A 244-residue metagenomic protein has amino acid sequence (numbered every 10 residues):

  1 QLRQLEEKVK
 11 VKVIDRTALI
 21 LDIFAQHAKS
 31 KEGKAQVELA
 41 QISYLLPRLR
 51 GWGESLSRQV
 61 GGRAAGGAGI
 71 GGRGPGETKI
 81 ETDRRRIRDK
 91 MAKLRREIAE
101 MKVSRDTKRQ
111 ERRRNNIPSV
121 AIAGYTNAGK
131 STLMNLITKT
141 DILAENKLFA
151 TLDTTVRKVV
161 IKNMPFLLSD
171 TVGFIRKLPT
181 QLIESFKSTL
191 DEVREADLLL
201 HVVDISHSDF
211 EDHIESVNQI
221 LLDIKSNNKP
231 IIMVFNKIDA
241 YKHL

Functional and structural regions predicted by a protein language model:
Q1-K12, K162-M164, F186-L244: Conserved C-terminal guanine-recognition region of P-loop GTPase G domains, centered on the G4
Q1-S119: Conserved P-loop NTPase architecture
V103-R105, R109-P118, N135-L167, I175-S188 (+2 more regions): Switch I (effector-binding) loop of TRAFAC-class P-loop GTPase G-domains
A123, M134: Residues at the beta-strand->loop junction immediately N-terminal to the Walker
N127: Walker A (P-loop) phosphate-binding loop of P-loop NTPases
K130: Conserved lysine of the Walker
T138, V172-G173, D204, D239: Short glycine-/small-residue-rich Rossmann-like dinucleotide-binding loops
